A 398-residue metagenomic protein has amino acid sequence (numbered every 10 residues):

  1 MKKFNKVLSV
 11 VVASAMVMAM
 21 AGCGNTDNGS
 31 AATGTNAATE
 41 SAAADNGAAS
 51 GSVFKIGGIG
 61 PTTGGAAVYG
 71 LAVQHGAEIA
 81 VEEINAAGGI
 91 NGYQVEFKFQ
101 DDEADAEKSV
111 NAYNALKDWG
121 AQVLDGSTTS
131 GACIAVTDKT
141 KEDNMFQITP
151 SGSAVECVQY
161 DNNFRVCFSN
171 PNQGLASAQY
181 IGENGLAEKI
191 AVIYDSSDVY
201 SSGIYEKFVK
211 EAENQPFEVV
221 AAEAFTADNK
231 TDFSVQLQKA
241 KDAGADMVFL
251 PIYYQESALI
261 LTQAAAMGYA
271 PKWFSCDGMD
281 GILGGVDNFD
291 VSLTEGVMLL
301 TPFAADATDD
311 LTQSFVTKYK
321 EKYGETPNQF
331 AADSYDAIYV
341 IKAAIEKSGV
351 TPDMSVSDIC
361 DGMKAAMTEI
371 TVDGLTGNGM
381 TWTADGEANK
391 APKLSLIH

Functional and structural regions predicted by a protein language model:
M1-V11: Bacterial N-terminal signal peptides that target proteins for export
K2-K3, G24-I397: Extracytosolic ligand-binding ectodomains
V12-V17: Hydrophobic helical h-region of N-terminal Sec-dependent signal peptides in bacterial secretory/periplasmic proteins
M18-G22: C-terminal motif of bacterial Sec signal peptides marking the signal peptidase cleavage site
